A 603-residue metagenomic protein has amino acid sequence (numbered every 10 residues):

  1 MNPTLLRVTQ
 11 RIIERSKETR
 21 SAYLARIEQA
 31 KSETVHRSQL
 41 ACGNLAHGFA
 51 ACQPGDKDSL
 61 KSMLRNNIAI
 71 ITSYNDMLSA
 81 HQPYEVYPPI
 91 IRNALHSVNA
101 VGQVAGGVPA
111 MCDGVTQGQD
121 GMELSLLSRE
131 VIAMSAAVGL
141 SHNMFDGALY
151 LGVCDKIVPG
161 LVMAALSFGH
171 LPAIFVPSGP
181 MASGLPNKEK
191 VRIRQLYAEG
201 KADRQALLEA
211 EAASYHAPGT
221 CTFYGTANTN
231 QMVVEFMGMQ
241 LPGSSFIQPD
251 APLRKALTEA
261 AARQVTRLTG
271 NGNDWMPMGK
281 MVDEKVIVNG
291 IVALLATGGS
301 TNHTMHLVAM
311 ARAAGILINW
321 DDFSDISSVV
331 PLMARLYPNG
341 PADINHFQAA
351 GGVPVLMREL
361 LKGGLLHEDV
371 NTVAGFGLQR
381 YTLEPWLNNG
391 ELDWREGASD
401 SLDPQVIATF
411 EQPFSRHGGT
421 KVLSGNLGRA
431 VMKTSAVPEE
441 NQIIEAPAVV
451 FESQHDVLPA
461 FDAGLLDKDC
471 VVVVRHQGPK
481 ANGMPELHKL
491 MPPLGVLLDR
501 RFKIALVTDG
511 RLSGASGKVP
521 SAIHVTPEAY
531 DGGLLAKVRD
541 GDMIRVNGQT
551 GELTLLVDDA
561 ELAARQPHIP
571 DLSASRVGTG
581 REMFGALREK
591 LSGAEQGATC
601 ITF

Functional and structural regions predicted by a protein language model:
M1-N66, T72-D76, A80, P89-V108 (+6 more regions): Catalytic or ion-coupling anion/metal-binding cores of large enzyme and transporter domains
V86: Acidic/charged coordination and interface sites in well-structured regions
A105-N143: N-terminal small/polar loop signature for handling phosphorylated ligands or for N-terminal nucleophile
R129-A136, N143-A148, L458-L466: Contiguous domain-boundary segments centered on the initiation and propagation of an alpha-helix
G139-L161, I174-V176: A short, small-residue-rich loop immediately preceding and capping a beta-strand
